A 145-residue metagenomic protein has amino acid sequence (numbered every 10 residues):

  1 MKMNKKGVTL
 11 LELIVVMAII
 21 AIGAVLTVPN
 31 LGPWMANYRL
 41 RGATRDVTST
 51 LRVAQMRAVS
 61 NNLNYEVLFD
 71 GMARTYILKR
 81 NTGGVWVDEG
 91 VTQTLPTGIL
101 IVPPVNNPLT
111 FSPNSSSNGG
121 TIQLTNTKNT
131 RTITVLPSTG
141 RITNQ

Functional and structural regions predicted by a protein language model:
K2-M3, I22, L26-M56, S60 (+1 more regions): N-terminal helix-rich module
K6-A18: N-terminal signal-anchor/signal peptide hydrophobic helix marking the start of the first transmembrane segment
